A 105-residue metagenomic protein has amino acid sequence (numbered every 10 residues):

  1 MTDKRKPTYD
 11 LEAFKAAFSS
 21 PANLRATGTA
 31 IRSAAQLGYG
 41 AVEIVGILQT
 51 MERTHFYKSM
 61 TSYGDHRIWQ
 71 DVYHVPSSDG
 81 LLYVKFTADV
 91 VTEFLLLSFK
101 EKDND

Functional and structural regions predicted by a protein language model:
M1-D105: Ribonuclease/tRNase effector modules and their secretory precursors
